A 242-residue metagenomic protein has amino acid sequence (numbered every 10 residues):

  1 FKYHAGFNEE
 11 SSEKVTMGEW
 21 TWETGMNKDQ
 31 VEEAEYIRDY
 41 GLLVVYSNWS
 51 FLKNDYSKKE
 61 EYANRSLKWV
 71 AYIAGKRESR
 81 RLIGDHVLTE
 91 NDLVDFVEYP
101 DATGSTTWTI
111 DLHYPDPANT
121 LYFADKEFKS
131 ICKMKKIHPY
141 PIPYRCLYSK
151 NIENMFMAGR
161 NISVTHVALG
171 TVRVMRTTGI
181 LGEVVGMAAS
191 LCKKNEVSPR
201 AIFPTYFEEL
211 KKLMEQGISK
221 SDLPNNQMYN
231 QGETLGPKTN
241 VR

Functional and structural regions predicted by a protein language model:
F1-R242: Flavin (FAD/FMN)-binding glycine-rich loop and adjacent Rossmann-like elements that form
